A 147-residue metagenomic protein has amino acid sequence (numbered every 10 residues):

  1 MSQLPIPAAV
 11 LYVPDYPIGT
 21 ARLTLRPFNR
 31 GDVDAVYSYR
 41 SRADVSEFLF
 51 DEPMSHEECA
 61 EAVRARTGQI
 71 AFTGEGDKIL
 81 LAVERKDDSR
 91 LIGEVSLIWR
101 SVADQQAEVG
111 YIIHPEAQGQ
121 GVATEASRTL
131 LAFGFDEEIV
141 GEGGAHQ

Functional and structural regions predicted by a protein language model:
M1-E116, F133, E137, G141-G144: GNAT-family acyltransferases
A117, G121-L130: Conserved acetyl-CoA pyrophosphate-binding loop and the N-cap/start of the following alpha-helix in GNAT-like
